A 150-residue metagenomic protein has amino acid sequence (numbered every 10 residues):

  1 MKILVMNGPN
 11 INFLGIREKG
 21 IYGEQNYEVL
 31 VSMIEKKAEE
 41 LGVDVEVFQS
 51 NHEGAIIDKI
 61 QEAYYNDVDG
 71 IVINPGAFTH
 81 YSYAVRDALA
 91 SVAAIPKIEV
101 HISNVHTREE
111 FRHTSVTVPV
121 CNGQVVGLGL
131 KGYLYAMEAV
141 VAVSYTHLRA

Functional and structural regions predicted by a protein language model:
M1-I3: Extreme N-terminal starter segment of soluble prokaryotic enzymes
P9-I11, G76-T79, S103-V105: Short glycine-rich anion-binding loops that position phosphate/pyrophosphate groups of nucleotides and phosphorylated
L14-E28: Glycine- and acidic-residue-enriched helix-capping/strand-helix junction motifs
A38-F48: Short beta-strand elements in bilobed, periplasmic/extracellular small-molecule ligand-binding domains
S50-A94: N-terminal small/polar loop signature for handling phosphorylated ligands or for N-terminal nucleophile
S91-H106: Short, acidic/small-residue loops that bind anionic groups at enzyme active sites
R108-S144: Short, glycine-/small-residue-rich phosphate/pyrophosphate-handling segment
T146-A150: Conserved small/polar residues in nucleotide/adenosyl-binding loops
